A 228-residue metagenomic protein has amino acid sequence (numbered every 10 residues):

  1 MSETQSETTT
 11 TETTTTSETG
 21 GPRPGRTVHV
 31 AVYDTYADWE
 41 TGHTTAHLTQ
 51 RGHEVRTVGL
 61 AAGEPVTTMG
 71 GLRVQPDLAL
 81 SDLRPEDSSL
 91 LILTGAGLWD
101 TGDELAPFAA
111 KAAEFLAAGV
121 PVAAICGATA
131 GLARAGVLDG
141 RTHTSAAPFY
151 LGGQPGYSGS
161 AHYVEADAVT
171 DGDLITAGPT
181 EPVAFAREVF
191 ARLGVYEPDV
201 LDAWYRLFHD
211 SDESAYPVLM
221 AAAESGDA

Functional and structural regions predicted by a protein language model:
M1-T10: N-terminal acidic, proline/glycine-rich, low-complexity intrinsically disordered segments
E3-T4, E18-Y36, A46-L60, D77-A123 (+1 more regions): Active-site-adjacent pocket-lining segments in enzyme domains
T9, T44-A46: A ubiquitous, low-specificity "background" feature that marks scattered single residues across proteins without
Y36-T41, P65: Short N-terminal binding/cap micro-motifs at the start of the first secondary-structure element
T57, E64-M69: Membrane-interfacial amphipathic helices and adjacent loop/beta segments that form the lipid-substrate binding surface
G70-L78: Short gly/ser/thr-rich secondary-structure transition/capping motifs
